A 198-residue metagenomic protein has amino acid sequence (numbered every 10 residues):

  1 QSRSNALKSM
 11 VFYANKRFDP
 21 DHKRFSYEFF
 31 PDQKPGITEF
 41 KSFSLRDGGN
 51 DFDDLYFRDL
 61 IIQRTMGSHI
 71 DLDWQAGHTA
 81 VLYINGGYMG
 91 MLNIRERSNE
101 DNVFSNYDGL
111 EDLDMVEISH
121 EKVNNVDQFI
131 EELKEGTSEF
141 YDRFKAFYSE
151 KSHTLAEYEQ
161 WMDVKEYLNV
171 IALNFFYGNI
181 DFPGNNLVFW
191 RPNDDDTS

Functional and structural regions predicted by a protein language model:
Q1-R3, L7-K8: Hydrophobic alpha-helical membrane-insertion signals
V11-N15: Mature extracytoplasmic enzyme cores
H22-N50, D54-L55, G87, N93-N179 (+1 more regions): ATP-dependent phospho-/nucleotidyl transfer catalytic cores
D53-D71: A conserved alpha-helical element in kinase catalytic cores
S68-Y83: Short, well-structured beta-strand/strand-turn elements
T79-V81, N179, G184-D194: Catalytic-loop signature of eukaryotic-like protein kinases
D196-S198: Active-site Asp-x-Gly
